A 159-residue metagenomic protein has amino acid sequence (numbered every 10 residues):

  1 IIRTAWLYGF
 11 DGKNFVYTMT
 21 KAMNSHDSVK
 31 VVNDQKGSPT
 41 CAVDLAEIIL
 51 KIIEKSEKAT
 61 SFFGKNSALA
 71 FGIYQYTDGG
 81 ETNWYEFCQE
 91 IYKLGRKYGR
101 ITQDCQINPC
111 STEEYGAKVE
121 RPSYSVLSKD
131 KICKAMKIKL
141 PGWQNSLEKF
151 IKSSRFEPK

Functional and structural regions predicted by a protein language model:
I1-K51: NAD(P)-dependent short-chain dehydrogenase/reductase
F15-V16, A42, A46, W84-C88 (+2 more regions): A general structural signal for well-ordered alpha-helical segments in protein cores
M23-D27, I53-T60, G95, M136 (+1 more regions): A general structural signal marking secondary-structure boundaries and capping sites
G37-T40, T82, L127, I138-P141: Residue-level signal for the nucleotide or nucleotide-sugar donor/cofactor binding architecture
A46-I53, I91, L147-S154: Hydrophobic "lid"/C-terminal helical patch of Rossmann-like NAD(P)-dependent dehydrogenase/epimerase domains
I48, K55-A117: Mid/C-terminal beta-alpha module of Rossmann-like enzyme folds, strongest in SDR-family dehydrogenases/epimerases
E113-A135: A hydrophobic C-terminal alpha-helical subdomain
C133, W143-K159: Amphipathic terminal alpha-helices
